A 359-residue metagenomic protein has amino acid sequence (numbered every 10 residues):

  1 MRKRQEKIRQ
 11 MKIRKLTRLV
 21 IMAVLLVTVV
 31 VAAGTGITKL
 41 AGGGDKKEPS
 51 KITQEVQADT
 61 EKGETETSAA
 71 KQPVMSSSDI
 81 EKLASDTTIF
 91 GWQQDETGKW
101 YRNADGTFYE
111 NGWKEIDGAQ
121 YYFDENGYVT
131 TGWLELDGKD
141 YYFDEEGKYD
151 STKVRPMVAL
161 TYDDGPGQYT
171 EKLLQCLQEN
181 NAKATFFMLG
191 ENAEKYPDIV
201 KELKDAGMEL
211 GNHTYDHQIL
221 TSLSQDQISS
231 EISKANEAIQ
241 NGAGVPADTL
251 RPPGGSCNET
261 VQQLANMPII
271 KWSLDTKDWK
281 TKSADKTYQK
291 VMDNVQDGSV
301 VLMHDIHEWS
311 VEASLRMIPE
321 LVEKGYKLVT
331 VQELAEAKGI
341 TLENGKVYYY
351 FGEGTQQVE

Functional and structural regions predicted by a protein language model:
M1-R14: N-terminal, positively charged topogenic segments adjacent to a membrane insertion site
R2-R4, R18-G34, T38-R155: Extracellular adhesion/carbohydrate-binding repeat motifs centered on closely spaced tryptophans
Y101, Y122, Y142, A159-T161 (+4 more regions): Soluble periplasmic/extracytoplasmic beta-strand elements of cell-envelope proteins
V129, Q168, W309: Glycine-rich nucleotide phosphate-binding loop and flanking beta-alpha elements of Rossmann-like dinucleotide-binding
D137, M157, E323, E359: Catalytic-site microenvironment of enzymes that process N-acetyl-hexosamine-containing cell-wall polysaccharides
K148-L223, Q227-I228, K234, A238 (+2 more regions): Active-site beta->alpha N-cap acidic-glycine motif
K172, E194, D205, Q218-Y349: Catalytic domains of cell-wall/extracellular-matrix polysaccharide-remodeling enzymes, centered on de-N-acetylation
K346-E359: C-terminal accessory extensions appended to soluble enzyme cores
